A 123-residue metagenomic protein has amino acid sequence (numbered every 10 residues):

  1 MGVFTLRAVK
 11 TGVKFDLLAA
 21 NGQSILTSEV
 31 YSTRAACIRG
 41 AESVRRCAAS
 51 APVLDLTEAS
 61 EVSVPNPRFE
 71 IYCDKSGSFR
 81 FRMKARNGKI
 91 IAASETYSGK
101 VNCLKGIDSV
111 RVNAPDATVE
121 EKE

Functional and structural regions predicted by a protein language model:
M1-K10, R45-S76, A117-E123: Intrinsic disorder/low-complexity detector
V3-V9, K14-Y31, G40-V44, R68-S98 (+1 more regions): A structural feature that tracks compact, well-ordered secondary-structure segments with a strong bias toward
S32-A36, L56-E61, G99-N102: Short amphipathic alpha-helical linker/capping segments at the junctions of internal repeats and modular domains
